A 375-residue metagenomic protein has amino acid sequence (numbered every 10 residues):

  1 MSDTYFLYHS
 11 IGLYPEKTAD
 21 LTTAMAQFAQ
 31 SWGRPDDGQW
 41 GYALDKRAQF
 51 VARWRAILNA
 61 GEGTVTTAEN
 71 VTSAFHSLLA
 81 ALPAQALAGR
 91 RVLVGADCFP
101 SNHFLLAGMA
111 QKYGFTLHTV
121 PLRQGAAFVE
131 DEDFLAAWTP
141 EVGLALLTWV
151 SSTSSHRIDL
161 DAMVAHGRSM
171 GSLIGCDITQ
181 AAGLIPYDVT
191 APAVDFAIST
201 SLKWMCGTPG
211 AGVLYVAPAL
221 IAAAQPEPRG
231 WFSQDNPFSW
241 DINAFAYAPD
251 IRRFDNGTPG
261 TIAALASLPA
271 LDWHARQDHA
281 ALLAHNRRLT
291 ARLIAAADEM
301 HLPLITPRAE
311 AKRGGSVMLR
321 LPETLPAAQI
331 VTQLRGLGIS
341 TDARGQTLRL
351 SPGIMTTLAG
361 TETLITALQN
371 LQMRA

Functional and structural regions predicted by a protein language model:
M1-A375: Pyridoxal 5′-phosphate
